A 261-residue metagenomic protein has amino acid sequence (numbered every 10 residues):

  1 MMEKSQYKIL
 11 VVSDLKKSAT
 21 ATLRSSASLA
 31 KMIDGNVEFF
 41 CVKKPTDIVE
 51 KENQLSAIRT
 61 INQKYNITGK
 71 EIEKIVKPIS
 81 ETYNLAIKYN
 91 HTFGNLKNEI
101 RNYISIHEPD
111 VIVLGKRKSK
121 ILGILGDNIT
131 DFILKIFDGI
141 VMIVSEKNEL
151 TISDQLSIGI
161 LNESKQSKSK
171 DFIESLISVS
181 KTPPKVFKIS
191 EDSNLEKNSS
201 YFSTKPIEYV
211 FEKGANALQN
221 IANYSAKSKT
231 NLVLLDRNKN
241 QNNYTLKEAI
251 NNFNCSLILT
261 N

Functional and structural regions predicted by a protein language model:
M2-S56, D154-F211, S228-L232, N252 (+1 more regions): Small/aliphatic-rich secondary-structure junction motif
S5, E99-E149, S225-N261: Gly/Ser-rich helix-loop-strand patches that form or flank binding pockets for ribonucleotide-derived cofactors
A21, E99, N220: Phosphate- and divalent-cation-binding pockets in alpha/beta enzyme and binding domains that engage nucleotide-derived
A57-K70: A short acidic, glycine-rich active-site loop that binds or catalyzes chemistry on phosphate/adenosine moieties
Q63, I75-I79: N-terminal positively charged helical leader segments and presequences
S80-K88, F202-E208: A short helix-to-beta-strand connector/capping loop
H91-E99, G214-A217: Charged docking surfaces used in two-component/phosphorelay signaling
G214-A226: A short, acidic, amphipathic alpha-helical segment used as a generic capping/interface helix at domain edges
